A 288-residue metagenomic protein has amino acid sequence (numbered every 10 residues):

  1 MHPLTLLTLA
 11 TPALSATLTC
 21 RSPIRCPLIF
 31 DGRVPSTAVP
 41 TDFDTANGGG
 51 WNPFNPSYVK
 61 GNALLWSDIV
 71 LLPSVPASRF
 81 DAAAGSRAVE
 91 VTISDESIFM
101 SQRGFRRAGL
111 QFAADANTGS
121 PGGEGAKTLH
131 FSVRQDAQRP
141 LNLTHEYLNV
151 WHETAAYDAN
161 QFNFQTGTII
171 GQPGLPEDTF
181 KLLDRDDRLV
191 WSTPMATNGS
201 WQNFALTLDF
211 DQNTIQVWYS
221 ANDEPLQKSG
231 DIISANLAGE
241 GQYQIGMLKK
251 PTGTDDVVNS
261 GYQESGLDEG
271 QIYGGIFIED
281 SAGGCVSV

Functional and structural regions predicted by a protein language model:
M1-R21: Fungal secretory targeting signals
A16-D178, D184-R185, S234-V288: Low-complexity, Ser/Thr/Pro/Gly-rich disordered linker/stalk regions
G119-G123, S192-N198, T207: Exposed beta-sheet edge/beta-hairpin loop segments within beta-rich domains
D158-N160, R188-S192, E224-D231: Surface-exposed loop/edge segments in extracytoplasmic proteins
E177-F180, N213-I215: Repetitive beta-architecture junctions, highlighting loop-to-beta-strand starts across blade-like repeats
L182-N203: Short, aromatic/His-centered strand-loop micro-motif at the edge of beta-sheets
T197-Q216, N222: Localized edge beta-strand/strand-to-loop motifs within extracellular or lumenal beta-rich domains
Q212-N236: Intrinsically disordered, low-complexity segments enriched in Gly and acidic/Ser/Thr residues that form flexible
